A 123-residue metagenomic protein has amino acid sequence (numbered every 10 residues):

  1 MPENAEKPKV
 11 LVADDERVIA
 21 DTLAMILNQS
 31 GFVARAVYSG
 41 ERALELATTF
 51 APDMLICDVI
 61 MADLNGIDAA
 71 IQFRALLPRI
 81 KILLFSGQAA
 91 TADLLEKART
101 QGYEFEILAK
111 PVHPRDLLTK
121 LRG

Functional and structural regions predicted by a protein language model:
M1-L11, H113-G123: Non-catalytic signal-transmission and effector/linker regions of two-component phosphorelay proteins
A13-D14, V37, L55: Conserved sequence signature across two-component system core domains
A20, A62: The feature encodes the CheY-like receiver
D21-Q29: Charged docking surfaces used in two-component/phosphorelay signaling
G31-Y38, L46, L108: Short hydrophobic/Thr-rich beta-strand motif most characteristic of the beta2 strand and flanking loop of CheY-like
Y38-R42, N65-A69: Acidic catalytic/metal-coordinating carboxylates
F50-I56: Active-site beta3 strand of CheY-like receiver
F85-G87: Hydrophobic/aromatic residues positioned on beta-strands within the core alpha/beta folds
